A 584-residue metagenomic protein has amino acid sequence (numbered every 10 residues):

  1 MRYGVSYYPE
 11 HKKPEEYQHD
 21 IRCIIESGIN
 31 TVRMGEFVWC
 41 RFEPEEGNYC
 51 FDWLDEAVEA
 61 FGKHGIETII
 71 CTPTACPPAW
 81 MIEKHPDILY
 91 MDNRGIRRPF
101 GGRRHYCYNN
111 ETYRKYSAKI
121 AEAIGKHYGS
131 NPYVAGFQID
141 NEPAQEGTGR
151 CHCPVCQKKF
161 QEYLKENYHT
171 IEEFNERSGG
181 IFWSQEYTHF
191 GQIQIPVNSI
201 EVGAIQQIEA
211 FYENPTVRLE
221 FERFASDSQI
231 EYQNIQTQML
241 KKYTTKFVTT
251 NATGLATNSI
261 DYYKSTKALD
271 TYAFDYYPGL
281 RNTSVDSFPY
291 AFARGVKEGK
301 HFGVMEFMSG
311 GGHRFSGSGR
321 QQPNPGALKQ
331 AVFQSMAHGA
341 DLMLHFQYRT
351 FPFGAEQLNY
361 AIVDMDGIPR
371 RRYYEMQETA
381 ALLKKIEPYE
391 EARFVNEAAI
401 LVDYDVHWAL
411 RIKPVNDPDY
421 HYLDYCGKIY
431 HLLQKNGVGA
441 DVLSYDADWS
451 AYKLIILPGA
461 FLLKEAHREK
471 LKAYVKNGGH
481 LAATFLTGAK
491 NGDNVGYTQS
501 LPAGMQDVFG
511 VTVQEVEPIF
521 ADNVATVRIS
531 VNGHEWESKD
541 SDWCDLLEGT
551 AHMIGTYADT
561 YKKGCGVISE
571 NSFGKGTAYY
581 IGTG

Functional and structural regions predicted by a protein language model:
M1-Y3, G28-N30, G62-T68, S130-A135 (+7 more regions): Short, well-ordered coil/turn segments that N-cap beta-strands
R2-P14, F37-W53, P99-A118, P143-G149 (+7 more regions): The substrate-binding groove and active-site-proximal loops of carbohydrate-active enzymes, especially glycoside
V5, I24, V32, F61 (+12 more regions): Conserved, mostly hydrophobic/aromatic
H11-E26, S117-A123, A252-S265, D286 (+2 more regions): Short, acidic/polar
Q18-S27, T31-R98, E122-G125, I235-Y243 (+1 more regions): Aromatic-lined substrate-binding rim segments of carbohydrate-active enzymes
R98-T271, D275, S284-D286: Polysaccharide-binding and catalytic clefts of secreted carbohydrate-active enzymes
P196-V197, K242, Y277-G584: Carbohydrate-binding surfaces of carbohydrate-active enzymes
